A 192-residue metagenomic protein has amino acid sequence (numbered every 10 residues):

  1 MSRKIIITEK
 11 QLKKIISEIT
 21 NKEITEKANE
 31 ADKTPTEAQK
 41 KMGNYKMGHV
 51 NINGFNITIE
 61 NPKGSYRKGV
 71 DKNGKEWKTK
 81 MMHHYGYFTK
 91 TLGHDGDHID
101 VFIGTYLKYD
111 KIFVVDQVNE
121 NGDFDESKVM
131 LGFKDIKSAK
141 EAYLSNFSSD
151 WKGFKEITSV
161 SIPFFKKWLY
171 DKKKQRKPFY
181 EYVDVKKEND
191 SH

Functional and structural regions predicted by a protein language model:
M1-E26: Protein-protein interaction and targeting regions used for scaffolding, dimerization, and localization
E23-H192: Hydrophobic N-terminal alpha-helices or hydrophobic patches in metabolic proteins across all domains of life
